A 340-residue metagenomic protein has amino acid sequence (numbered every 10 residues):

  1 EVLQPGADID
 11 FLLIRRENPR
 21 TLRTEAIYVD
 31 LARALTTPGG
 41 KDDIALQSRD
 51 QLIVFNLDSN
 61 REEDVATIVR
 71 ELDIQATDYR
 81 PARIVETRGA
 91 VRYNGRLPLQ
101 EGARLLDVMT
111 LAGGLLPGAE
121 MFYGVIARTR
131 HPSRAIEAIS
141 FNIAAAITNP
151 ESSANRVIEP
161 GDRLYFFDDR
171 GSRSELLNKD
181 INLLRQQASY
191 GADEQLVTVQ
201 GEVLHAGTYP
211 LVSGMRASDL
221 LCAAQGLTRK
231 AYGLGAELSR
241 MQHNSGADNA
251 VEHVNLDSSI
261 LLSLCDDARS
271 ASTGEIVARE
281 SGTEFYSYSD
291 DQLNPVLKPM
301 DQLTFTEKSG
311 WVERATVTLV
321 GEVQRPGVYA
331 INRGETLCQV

Functional and structural regions predicted by a protein language model:
E1-V340: Ser/Thr/Pro/Gly-biased, low-complexity, turn-/loop-rich segments that often occur immediately after N-terminal
